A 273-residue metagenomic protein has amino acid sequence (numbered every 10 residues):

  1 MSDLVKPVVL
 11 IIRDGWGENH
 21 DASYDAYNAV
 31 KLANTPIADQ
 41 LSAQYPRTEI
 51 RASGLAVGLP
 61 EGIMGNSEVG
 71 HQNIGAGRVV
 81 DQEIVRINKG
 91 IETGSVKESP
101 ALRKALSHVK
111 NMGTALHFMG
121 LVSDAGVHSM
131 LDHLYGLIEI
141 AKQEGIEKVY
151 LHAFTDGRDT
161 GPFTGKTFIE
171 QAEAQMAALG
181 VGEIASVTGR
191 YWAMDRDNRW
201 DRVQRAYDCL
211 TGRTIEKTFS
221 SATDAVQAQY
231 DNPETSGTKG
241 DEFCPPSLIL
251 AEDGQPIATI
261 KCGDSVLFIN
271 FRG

Functional and structural regions predicted by a protein language model:
M1-S2, T259: Generic structural signal for beta-strand residues in well-ordered domains
S2-V9, W16-Y191, D201, R205: Active-site nucleophile/metal-coordination loop of metallo-enzymes that catalyze phosphate/sulfate and related
R13-G15, F271-G273: Residues immediately flanking
Q44, K110, T160-K261, S265-F271: Long, well-ordered, tryptophan-enriched scaffold segments
